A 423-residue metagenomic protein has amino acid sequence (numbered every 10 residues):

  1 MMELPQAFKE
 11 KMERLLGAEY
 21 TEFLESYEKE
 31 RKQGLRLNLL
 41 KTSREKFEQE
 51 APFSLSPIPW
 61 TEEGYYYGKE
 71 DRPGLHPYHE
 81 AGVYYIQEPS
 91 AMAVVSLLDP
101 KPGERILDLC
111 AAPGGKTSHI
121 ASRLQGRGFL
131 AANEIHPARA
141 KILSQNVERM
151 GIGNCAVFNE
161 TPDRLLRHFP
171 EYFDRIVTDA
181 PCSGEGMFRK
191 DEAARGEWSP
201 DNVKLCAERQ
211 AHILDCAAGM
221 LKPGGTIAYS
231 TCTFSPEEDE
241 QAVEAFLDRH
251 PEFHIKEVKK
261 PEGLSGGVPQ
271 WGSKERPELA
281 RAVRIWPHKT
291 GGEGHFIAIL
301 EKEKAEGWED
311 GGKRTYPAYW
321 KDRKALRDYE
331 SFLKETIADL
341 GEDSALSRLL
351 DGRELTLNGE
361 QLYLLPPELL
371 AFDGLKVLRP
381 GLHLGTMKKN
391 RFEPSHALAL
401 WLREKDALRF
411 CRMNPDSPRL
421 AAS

Functional and structural regions predicted by a protein language model:
M1-E48, E293, E303-S423: Polybasic, low-complexity RNA-engagement segments
W60-P100, L143: Class I SAM-dependent transferase core
G103-A112: Conserved class I S-adenosyl-L-methionine
P113-G126: Conserved SAM-binding loop of SAM-dependent methyltransferases across substrates and taxa, primarily the Class I
Q125, L221-P223: Helix-to-beta-strand junctions that scaffold the AdoMet/dcAdoMet cofactor pocket in Class I SAM-dependent enzymes
N133-E171, T178: S-adenosyl-L-methionine
A138, D174-D215, C232-D239, P269: Mobile active-site "lid"/loop adjacent to the S-adenosyl-L-methionine
F173, T226-Y229, F234-L364, E368: Class I S-adenosyl-L-methionine
